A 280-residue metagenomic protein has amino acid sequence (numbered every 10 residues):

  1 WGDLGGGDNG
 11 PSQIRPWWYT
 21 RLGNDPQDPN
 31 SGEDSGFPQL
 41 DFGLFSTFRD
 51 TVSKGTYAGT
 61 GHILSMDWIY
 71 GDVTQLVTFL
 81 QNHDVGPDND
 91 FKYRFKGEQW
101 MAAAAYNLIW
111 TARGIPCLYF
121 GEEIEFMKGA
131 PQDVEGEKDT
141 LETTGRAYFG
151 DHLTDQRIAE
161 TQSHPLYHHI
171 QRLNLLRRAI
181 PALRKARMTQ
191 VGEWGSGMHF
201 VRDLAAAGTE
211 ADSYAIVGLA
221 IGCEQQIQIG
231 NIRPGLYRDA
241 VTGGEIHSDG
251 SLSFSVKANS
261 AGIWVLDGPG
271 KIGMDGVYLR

Functional and structural regions predicted by a protein language model:
W1-D72, L76, G97-Q99, N107-L108 (+5 more regions): Active-site-proximal helices and loops of the catalytic beta/alpha 8
G2, T78, P116-F120: Hydrophobic faces of well-ordered beta-strands that scaffold small-molecule active sites in alpha/beta enzyme cores
V73-F95: Active-site clefts of carbohydrate-active enzymes
N89-K92, F120, G129-Q132: Short, solvent-exposed loop/turn and secondary-structure capping segments
A102: Conserved interdomain hinge at the start of the Helicase C-terminal
I109-I124: Conserved short secondary-structure transition element at the edge of the structured enzyme core that lines
I272-R280: Glycine/proline-rich low-complexity spacer/linker segments in large multi-domain proteins
